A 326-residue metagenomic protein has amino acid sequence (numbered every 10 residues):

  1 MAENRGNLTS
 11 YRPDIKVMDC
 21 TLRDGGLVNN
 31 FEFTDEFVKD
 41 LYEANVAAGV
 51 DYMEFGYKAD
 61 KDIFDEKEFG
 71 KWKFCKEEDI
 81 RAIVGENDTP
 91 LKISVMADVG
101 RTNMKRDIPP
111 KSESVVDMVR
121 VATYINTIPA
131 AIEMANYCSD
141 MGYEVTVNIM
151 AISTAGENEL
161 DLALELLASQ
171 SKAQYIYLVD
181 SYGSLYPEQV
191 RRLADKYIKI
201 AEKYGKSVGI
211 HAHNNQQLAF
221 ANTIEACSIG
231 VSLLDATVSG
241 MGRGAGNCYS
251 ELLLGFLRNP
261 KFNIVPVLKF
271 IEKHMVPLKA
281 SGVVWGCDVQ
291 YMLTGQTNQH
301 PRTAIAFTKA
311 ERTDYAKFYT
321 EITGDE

Functional and structural regions predicted by a protein language model:
M1-E326: Catalytic cores and adjacent flexible loops of soluble metabolic enzymes that perform enolate/carbanion chemistry on
